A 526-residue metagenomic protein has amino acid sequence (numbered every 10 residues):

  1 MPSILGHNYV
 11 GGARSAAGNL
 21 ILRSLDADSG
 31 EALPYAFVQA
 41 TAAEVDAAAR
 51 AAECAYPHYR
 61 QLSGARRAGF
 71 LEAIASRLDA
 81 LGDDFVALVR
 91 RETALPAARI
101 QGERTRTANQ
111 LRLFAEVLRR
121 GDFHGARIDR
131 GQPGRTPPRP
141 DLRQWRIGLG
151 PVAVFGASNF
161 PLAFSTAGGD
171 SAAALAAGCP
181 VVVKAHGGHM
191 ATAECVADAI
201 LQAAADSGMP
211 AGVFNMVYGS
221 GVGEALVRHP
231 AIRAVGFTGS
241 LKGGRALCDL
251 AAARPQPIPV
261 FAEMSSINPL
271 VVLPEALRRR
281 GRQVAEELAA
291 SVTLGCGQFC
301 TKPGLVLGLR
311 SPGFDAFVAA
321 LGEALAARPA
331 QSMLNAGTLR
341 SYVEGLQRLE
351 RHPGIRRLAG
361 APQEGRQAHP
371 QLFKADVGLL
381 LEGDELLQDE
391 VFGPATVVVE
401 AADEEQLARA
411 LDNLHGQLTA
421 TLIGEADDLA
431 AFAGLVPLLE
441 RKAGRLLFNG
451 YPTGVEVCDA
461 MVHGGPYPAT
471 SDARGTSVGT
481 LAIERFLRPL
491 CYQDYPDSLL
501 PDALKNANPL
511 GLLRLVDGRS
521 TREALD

Functional and structural regions predicted by a protein language model:
M1-P140: N-terminal Rossmann-like NAD(P)+-binding subdomain of aldehyde/semialdehyde dehydrogenases
L5, E286, G308-L418: NAD(P)-dependent aldehyde/semialdehyde dehydrogenase
S15, N159, G188, G221-V222 (+13 more regions): Short, glycine-/Ser/Thr-/acidic-enriched flexible segments
Y56, R60, A75-G82, V86-V89 (+20 more regions): Structural signal for hydrophobic packing residues in well-ordered secondary-structure cores of soluble enzyme domains
F70, A177-T192, V213, I258-A276 (+6 more regions): Short loop-to-beta-strand entry elements in the cores of soluble alpha/beta enzymes
D122-A285, A289, S311-F314: Rossmann-like NAD(P) dinucleotide-binding subdomain of oxidoreductase/dehydrogenase enzymes
Q363-G365, E404-L500, T521-E523: C-terminal core of ALDH-fold dehydrogenases
